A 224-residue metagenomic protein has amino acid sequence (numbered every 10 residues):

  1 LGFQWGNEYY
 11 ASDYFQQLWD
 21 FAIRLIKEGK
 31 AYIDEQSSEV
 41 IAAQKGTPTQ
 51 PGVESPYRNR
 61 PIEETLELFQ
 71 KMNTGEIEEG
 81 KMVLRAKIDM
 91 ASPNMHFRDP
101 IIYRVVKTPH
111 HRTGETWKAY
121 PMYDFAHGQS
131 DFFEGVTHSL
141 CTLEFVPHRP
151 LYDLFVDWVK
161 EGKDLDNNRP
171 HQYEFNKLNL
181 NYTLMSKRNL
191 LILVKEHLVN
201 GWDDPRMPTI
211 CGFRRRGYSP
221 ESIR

Functional and structural regions predicted by a protein language model:
G2-F21: Aromatic/His-enriched, Gly/Pro-containing loop or helix-boundary segments that lie immediately adjacent to catalytic
Y10, R24-L190, L198-N200, T209 (+1 more regions): Active-site cores that bind ATP or allylic diphosphates and position pyrophosphate for catalysis
Q16-Q17, P147, P205: Short, glycine/acidic-rich beta->alpha junctions
L184, K195, R216: Substrate/cofactor-recognition hotspot
D203-R224: Extended, domain-scale alpha-helical bundle/helix-rich regions
